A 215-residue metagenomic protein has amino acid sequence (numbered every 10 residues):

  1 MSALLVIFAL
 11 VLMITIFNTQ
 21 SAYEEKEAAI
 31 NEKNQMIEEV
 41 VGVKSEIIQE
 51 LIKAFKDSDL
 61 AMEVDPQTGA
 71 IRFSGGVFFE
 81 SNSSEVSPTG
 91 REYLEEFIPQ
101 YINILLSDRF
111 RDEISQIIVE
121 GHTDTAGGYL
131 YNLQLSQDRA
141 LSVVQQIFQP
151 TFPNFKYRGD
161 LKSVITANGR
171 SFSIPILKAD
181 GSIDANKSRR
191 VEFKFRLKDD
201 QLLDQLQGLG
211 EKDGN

Functional and structural regions predicted by a protein language model:
M1-G42: Short terminal targeting/anchoring segments
N31, G42-V77, R91-Y93: Charged/polar helix/coil "stalk" or linker segments at domain boundaries
K33-V40, V77-T89, G128-Q134: Second-shell loop/turn segments in exported
L51, V64, F79, S83-I118 (+5 more regions): Periplasmic peptidoglycan-binding/anchoring modules of Gram-negative envelope and division proteins
S58-I71, I114, L135-A140, D199-Q201: Short N-terminal helix-initiation segments at or just after the protein's N-terminus
A61-E63, A70-F78, Q116-E120, T166-N168 (+1 more regions): Soluble periplasmic/extracytoplasmic beta-strand elements of cell-envelope proteins
A61-M62, L106-R111, K156-R158, S182-I183: Surface-exposed acidic, glycine-flexible loop patches that form ligand/cofactor-binding and adhesion interfaces
P88, E120-L203, L209: Periplasmic OmpA-like peptidoglycan-binding domain that tethers envelope proteins to the cell wall
